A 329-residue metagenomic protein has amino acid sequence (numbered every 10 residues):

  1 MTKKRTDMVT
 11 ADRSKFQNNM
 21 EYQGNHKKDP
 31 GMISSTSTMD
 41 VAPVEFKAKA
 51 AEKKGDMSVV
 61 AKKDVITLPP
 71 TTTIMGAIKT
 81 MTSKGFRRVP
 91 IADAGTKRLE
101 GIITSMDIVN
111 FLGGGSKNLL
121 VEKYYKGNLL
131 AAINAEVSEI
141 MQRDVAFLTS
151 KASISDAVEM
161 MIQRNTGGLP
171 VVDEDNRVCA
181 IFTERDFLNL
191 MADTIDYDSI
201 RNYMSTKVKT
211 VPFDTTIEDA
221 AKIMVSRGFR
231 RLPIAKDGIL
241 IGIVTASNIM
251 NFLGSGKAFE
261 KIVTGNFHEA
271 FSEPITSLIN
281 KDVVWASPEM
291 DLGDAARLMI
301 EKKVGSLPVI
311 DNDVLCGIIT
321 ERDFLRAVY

Functional and structural regions predicted by a protein language model:
M1-Y329: Tandem CBS (Cystathionine beta-synthase) repeat/Bateman regulatory domains
